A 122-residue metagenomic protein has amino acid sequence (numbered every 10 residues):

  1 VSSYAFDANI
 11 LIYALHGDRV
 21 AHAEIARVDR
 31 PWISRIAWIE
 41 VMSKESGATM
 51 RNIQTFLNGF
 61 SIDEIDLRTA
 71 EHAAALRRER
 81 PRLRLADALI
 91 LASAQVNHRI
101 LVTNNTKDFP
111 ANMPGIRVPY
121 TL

Functional and structural regions predicted by a protein language model:
V1, V28-R30, G59-S61, Q95-I100: Short active-site oxyanion
V1-I33, M42-T55: Short, well-structured N-terminal submotif of metal-dependent ribonuclease cores
S2-S3, L91-L122: Acidic, PIN/NYN-like endoribonuclease modules and their adjacent C-terminal/linker elements
A8, R35, L67, L85-A88 (+1 more regions): Conserved glycosyltransferase catalytic-site signature
L11, W38-V41, A70, F109: A generic structural signal for short hydrophobic patches within well-formed alpha-helices
W32, D63, R117-P119: General small-molecule cofactor/ligand-binding pocket signal
W38, M50-I53, A70, D87: A general structural signal for well-ordered alpha-helical segments in protein cores
G59-R80: Acidic catalytic patch
